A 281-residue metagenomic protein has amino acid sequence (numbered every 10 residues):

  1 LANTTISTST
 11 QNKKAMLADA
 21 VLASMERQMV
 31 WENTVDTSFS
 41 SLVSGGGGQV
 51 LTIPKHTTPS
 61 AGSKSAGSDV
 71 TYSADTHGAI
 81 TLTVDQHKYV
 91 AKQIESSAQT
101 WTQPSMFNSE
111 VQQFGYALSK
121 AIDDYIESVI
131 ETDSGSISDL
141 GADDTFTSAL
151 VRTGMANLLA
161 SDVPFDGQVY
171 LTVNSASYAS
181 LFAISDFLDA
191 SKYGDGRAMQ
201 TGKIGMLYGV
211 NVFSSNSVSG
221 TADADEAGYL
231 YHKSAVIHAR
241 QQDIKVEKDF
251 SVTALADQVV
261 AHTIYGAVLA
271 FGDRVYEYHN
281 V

Functional and structural regions predicted by a protein language model:
L1-I80, Q242-D243, V275, H279: N-terminal "assembly arms/tails" that initiate or stabilize quaternary assembly in self-assembling proteins
T4-I6, K13, V30, L42 (+5 more regions): Signature of extracytoplasmic/envelope-associated structural regions
G47, L51-K55, A156-K245: Extended oligomerization regions of viral-like shell subunits
A61-K64, T102, S180-A183, V268-A270: Short helix/loop capping segments that flank catalytic or ligand/cofactor-binding pockets
H77-W101: Short acidic, glycine/tyrosine-flanked loop/strand segments centered on an H-E-D-like triad
S96-V163, E277-V281: Alpha-helical scaffold segments that mediate packing/assembly in large oligomeric complexes
K248-V281: Extended, compositionally biased alpha-helical segments that mediate assembly or anchoring
